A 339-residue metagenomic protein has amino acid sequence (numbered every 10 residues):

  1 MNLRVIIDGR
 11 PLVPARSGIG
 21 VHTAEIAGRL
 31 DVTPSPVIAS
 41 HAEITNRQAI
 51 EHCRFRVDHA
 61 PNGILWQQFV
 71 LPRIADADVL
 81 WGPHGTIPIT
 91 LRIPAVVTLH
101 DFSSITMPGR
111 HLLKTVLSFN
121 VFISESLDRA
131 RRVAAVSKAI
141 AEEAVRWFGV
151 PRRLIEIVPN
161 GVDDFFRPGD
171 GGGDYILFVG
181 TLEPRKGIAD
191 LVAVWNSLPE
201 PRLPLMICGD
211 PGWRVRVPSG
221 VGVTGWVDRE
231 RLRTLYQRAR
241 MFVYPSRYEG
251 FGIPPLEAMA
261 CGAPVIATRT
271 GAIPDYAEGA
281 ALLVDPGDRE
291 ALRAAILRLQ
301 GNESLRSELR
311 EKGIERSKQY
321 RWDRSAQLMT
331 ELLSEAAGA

Functional and structural regions predicted by a protein language model:
M1-A339: Carbohydrate transferase catalytic cores enriched for Leloir-type hexosyltransferases
